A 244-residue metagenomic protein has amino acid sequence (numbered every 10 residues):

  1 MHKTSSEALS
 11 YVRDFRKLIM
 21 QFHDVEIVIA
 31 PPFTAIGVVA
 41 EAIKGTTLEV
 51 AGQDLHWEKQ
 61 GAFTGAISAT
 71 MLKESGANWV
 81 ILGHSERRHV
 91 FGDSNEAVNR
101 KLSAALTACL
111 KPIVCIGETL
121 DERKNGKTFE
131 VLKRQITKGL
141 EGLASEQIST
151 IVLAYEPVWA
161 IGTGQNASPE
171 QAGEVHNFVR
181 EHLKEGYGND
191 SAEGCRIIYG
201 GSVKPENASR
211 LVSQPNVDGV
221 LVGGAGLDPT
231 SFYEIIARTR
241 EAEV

Functional and structural regions predicted by a protein language model:
M1-V244: Active-site loop-to-helix "anion-binding N-cap" substructures in soluble metabolic enzymes
